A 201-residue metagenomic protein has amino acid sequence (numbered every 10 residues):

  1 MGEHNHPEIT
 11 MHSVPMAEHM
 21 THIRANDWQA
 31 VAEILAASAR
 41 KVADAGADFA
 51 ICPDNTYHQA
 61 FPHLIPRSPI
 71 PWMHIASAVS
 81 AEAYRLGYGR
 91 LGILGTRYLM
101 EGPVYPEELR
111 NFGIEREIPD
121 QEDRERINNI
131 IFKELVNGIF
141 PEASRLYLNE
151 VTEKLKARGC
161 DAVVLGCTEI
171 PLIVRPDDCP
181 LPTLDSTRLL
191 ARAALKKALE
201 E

Functional and structural regions predicted by a protein language model:
M1-E201: Non-catalytic structural scaffold of enzyme domains
